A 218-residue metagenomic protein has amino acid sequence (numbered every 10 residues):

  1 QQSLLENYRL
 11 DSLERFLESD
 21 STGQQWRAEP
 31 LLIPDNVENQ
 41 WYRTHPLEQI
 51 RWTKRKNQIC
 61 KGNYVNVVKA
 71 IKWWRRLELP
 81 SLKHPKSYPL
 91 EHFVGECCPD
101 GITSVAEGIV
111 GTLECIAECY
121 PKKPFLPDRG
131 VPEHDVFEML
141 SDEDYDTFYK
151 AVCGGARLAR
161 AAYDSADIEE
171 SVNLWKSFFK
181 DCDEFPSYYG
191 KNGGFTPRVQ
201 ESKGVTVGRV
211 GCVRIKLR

Functional and structural regions predicted by a protein language model:
Q1-K123, I215-K216: Catalytic cores of NTP-dependent nucleotidyl/adenyl transfer enzymes across multiple folds
P124-R218: Terminal (often C-terminal) interaction modules
